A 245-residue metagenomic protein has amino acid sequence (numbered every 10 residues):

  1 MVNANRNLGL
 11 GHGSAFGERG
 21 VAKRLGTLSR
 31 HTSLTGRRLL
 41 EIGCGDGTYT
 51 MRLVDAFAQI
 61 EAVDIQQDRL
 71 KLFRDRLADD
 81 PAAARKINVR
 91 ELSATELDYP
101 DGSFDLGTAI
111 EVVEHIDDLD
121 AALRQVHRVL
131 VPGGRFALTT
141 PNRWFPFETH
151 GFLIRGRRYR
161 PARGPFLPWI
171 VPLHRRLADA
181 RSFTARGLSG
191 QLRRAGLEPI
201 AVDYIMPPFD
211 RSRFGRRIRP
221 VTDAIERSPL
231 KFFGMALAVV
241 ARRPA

Functional and structural regions predicted by a protein language model:
M1-P100, L106-I110, L123, R181 (+2 more regions): Conserved N-terminal segment of class I S-adenosyl-L-methionine
R6, H12-E18, D117-Q125, R135-V240: S-adenosyl-L-methionine-dependent methyltransferase catalytic module, highlighting the catalytic core
E111-H115: Short catalytic micro-motifs in class I SAM-dependent methyltransferases
R128-V131: Short, cationic motifs built from Arg/Lys/His that form the positively charged side of catalytic pockets
A241-A245: C-terminal beta-strand of the catalytic ATP-binding
